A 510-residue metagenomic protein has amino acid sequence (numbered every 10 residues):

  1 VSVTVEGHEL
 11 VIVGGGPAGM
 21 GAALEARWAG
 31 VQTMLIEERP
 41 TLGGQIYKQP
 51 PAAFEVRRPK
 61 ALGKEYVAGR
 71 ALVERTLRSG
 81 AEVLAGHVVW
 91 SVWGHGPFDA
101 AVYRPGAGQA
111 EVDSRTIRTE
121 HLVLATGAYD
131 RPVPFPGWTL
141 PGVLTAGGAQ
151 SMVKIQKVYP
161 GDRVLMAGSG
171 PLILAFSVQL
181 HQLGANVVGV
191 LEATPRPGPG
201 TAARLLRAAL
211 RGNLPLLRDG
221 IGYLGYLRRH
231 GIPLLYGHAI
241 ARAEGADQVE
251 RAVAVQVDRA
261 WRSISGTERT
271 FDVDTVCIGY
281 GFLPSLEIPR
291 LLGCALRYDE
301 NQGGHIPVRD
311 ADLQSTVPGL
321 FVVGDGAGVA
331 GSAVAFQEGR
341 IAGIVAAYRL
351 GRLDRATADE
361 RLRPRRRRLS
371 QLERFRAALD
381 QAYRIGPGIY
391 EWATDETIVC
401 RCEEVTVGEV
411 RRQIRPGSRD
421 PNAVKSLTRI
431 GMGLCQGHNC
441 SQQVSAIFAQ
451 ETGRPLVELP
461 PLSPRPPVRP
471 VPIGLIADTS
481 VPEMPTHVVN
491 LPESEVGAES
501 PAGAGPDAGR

Functional and structural regions predicted by a protein language model:
S2-T428, M432-L434, H438-R510: Residues forming the flavin
